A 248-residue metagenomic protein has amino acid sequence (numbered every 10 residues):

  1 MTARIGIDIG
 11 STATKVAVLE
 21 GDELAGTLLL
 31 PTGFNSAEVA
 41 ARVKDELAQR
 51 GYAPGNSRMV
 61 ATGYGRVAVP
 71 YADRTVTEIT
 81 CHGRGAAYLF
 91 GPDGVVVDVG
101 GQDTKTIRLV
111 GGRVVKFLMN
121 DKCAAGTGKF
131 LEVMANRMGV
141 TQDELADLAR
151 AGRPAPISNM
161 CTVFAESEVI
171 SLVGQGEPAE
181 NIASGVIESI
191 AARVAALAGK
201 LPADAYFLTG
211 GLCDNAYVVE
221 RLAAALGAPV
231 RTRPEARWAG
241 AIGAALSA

Functional and structural regions predicted by a protein language model:
M1-G21, D93-V110: Gly/Thr-rich phosphate-binding beta-strand-loop-beta motif of the actin/hexokinase/Hsp70
R4-D45, V115-F117, D121-K122: Short glycine-rich, Thr/Ser-proximal phosphate-binding strand/loop in the N-terminal lobe of ATP-dependent enzymes
E20, L29-T32, R50-T80, R108 (+1 more regions): Short beta-strand-loop/turn "lid" adjacent to the catalytic site in phosphate-handling enzymes
A53-Y64, K200-L212, V230-R233: Short glycine-rich phosphate-binding loop at a beta-alpha junction
G111-I157, C161, L246: Glycine-rich phosphate-binding loop plus the immediately following alpha-helix
L131-E132, R233-A248: Glycine-rich phosphate-binding/hydrolytic loop that grips phosphoryl groups
A165-P202, R237: Adenine-nucleotide phosphate-binding core of ATP-dependent small-molecule kinases
A198-A225, R237-G240: Glycine-rich phosphate-binding loops at beta-strand->alpha-helix junctions
